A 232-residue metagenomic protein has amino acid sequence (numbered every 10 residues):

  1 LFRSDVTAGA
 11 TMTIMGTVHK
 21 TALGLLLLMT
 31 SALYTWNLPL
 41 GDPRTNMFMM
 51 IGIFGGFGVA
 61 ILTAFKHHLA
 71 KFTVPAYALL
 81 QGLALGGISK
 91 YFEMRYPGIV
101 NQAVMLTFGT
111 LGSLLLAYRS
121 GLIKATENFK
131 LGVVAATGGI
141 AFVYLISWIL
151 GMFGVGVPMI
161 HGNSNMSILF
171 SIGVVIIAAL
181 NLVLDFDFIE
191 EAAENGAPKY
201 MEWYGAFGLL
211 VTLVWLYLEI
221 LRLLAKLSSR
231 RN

Functional and structural regions predicted by a protein language model:
L1-N232: A hydrophobic alpha-helical transmembrane-helix feature that marks the membrane cores and membrane-interface segments
